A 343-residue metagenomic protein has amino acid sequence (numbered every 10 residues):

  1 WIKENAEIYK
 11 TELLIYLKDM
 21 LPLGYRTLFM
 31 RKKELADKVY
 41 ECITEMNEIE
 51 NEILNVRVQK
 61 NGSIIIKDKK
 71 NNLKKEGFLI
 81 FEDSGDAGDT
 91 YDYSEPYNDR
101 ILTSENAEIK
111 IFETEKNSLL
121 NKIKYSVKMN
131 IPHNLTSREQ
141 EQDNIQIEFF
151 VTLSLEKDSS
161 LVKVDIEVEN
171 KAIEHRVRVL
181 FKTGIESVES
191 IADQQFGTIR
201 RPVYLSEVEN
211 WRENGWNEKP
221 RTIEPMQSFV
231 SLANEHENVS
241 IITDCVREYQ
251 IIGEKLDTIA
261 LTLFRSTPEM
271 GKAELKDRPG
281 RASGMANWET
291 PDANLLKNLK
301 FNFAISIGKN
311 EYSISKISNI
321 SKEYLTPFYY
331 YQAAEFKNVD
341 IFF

Functional and structural regions predicted by a protein language model:
W1-F343: Terminal accessory/anchoring regions of large secretory-pathway or extracellular enzymes
